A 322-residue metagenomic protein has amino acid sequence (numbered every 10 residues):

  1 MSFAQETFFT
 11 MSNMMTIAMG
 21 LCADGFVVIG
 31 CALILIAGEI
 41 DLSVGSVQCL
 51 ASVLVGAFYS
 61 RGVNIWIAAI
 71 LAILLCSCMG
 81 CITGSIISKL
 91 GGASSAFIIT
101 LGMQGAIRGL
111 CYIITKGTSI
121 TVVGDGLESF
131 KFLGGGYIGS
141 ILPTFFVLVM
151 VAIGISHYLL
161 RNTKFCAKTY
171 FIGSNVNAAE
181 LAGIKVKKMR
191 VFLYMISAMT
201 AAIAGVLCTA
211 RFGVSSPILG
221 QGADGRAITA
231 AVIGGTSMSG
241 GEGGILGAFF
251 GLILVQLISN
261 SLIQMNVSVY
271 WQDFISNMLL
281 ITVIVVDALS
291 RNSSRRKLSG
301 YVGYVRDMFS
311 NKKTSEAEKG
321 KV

Functional and structural regions predicted by a protein language model:
M1-R61, I86-A93, G235-I245, M278: Single transmembrane alpha-helix segments in multi-pass membrane proteins
L21-G30, S46-L50, C78-C81, G102 (+6 more regions): Hydrophobic alpha-helical segments embedded in the membrane of multi-pass proteins
V63-Q104, F250-L254: Alpha-helical transmembrane segments within multi-pass membrane transporters and channels
N64-I73, C78-T83, Y137-S216: Helix-loop-helix "hairpin" substructures at the membrane interface of multi-pass membrane proteins
I65, S94-I98, I141-V149, R190 (+2 more regions): Loop-to-transmembrane alpha-helix initiation sites
S94-T163, M189-F192, R211-G220, L298-N311 (+1 more regions): Transmembrane helix-bundle core of multi-pass membrane transporters and related energy-transducing complexes
L181, K185-K188, L262-V322: Cytosolic-side transmembrane-helix boundaries in multi-pass membrane proteins
A201, R211-N277: Transmembrane alpha-helical segments in multi-pass inner-membrane proteins
